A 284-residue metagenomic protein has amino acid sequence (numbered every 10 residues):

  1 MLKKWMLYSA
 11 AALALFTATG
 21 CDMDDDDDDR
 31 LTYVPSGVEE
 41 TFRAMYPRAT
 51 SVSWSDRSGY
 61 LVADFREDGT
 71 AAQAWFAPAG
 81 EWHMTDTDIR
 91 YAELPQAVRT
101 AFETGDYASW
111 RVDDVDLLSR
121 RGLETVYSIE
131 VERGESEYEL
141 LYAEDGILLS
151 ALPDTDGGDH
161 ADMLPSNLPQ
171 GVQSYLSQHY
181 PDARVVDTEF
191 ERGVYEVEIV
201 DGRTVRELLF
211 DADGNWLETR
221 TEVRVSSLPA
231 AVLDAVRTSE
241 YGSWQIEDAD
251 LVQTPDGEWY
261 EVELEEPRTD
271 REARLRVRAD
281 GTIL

Functional and structural regions predicted by a protein language model:
M1-L2, A249: Intrinsically disordered, low-complexity sequence elements enriched in Ser/Thr/Gly/Pro
L2-W5, A10-A44: Bacterial Sec-dependent N-terminal signal peptides
R30-L284: First exposed extracellular module after export/assembly in secreted or surface-exposed proteins
